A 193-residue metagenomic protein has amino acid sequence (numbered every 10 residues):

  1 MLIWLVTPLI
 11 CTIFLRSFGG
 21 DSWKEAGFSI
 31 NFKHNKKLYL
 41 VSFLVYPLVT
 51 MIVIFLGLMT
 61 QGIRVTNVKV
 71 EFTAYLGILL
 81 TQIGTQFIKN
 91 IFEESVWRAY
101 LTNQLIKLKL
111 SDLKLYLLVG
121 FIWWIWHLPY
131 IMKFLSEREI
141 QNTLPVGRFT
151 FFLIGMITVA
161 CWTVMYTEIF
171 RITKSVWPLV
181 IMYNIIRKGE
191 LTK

Functional and structural regions predicted by a protein language model:
M1-N90, M132, I154, K188-K193: Specific transmembrane helices
I3, V119-W123, Y183-R187: Transmembrane alpha-helical core residues of multi-pass small-molecule transporters, especially secondary transporters
S22, H34-K36, Y75, K109-L115 (+2 more regions): Membrane-helix interface segments
V41-S42, L115-V119, L179-M182: Hydrophobic core positions of alpha-helical segments in small-molecule transporters and transporter systems
F92-I125, R138, R171-S175: Membrane-interface helix/loop boundary segments of multi-pass membrane proteins
L101, M132-G147: Membrane-interface interhelical connector segments
Q141-K193: Functionally important transmembrane alpha-helices
